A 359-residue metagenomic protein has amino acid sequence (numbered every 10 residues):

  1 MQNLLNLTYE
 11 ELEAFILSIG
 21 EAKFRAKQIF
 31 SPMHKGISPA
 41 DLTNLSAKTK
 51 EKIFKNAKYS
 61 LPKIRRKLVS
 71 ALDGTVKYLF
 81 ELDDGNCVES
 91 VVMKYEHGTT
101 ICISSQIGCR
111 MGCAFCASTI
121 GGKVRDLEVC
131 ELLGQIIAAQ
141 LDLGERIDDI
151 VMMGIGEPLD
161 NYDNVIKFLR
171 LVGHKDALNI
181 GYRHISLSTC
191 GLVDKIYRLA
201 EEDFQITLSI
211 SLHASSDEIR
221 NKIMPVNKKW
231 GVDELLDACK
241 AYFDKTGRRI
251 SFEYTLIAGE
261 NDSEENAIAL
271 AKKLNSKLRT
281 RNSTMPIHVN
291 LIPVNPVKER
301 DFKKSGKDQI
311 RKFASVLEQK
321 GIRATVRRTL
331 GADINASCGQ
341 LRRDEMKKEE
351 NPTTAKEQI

Functional and structural regions predicted by a protein language model:
M1-V88, K240-R248, L256-I359: Auxiliary Fe-S-binding modules of radical SAM enzymes
Q28, Q106, L132-Q135, Q358: Glutamine-centric residue-chemistry signal
V76, V88, T99-I103, M111 (+1 more regions): Generic beta-strand structural signal
D84-M93, H97-G98: P-loop NTP-binding catalytic core
K94-E131: Canonical Radical SAM [4Fe-4S] cluster-binding loop centered on the CxxxCxxC motif and its immediate flanking residues
I120-D149: Conserved alpha-helical substructure of the radical SAM core
Q140-D149, G154-K320: Conserved AdoMet/S-adenosylmethionine-binding subsite of the radical SAM
